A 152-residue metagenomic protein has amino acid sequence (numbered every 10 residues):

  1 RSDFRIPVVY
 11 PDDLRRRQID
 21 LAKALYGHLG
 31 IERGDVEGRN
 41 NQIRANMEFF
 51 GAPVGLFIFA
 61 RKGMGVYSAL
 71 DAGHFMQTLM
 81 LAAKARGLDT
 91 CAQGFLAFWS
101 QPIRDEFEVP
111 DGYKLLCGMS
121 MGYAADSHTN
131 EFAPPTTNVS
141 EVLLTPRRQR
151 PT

Functional and structural regions predicted by a protein language model:
R1-T152: Acidic, surface-exposed loops and disordered segments
